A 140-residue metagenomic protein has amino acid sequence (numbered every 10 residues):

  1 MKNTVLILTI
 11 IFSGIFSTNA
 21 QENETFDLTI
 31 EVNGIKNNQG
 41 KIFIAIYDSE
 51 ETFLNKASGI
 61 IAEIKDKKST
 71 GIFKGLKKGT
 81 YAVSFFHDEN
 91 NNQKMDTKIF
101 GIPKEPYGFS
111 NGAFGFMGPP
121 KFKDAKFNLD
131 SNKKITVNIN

Functional and structural regions predicted by a protein language model:
M1-T25: Bacterial Sec-dependent N-terminal signal peptides
F26-G34: A short, amphipathic beta-strand motif
N37-T52: Short, ordered, surface-exposed loop/turn motifs in non-cytosolic proteins
I60-K65: Short beta-strand segments within Ig-like beta-sandwich modules, predominantly Fibronectin type-III
K67, I72, K77-T80: A glycine-anchored, Pro-Gly-centered beta-turn/N-cap motif
Y81-F85: A short tyrosine-centered beta-strand micro-motif
E89-D96: Acidic, glycine-anchored loop motifs typical of Ca2+
E105-N140: Extracellular beta-sheet/turn segments enriched in Thr/Pro/Gly and aliphatic residues
